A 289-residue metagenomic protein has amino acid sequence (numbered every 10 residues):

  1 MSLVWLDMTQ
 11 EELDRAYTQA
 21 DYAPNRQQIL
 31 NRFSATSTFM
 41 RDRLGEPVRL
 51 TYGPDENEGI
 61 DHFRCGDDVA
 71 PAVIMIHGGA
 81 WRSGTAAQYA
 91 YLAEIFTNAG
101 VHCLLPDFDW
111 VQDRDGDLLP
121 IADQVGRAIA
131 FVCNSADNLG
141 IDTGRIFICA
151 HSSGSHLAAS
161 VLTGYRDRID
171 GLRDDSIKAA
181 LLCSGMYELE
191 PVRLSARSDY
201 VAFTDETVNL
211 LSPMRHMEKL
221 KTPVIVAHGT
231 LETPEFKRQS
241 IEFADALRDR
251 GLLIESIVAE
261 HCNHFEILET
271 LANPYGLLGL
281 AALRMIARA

Functional and structural regions predicted by a protein language model:
E12, A16-D68: N-terminal cap/lid segment of alpha/beta-hydrolase-fold proteins
A70-G79: Short beta-strand element of the alpha/beta-hydrolase
A72, T97-D107: A fold-wide structural signal in alpha/beta-hydrolase
I76, C183, A259-C262: Alpha/beta-hydrolase
G84-A93, L104-R145, A272-N273: Catalytic nucleophile-loop/oxyanion-hole region of alpha/beta-hydrolase and closely related hydrolase-like folds
R127-S195, V208: Primarily recognizes the serine-hydrolase "nucleophile elbow" in alpha/beta-hydrolase and SGNH/GDSL folds
L172-D174, A179-R193, D205-E242: The feature captures the conserved acid-bearing segment of alpha/beta-hydrolase catalytic domains
K237, I241, R248-A289: C-terminal catalytic histidine-bearing segment of alpha/beta-hydrolase fold enzymes
